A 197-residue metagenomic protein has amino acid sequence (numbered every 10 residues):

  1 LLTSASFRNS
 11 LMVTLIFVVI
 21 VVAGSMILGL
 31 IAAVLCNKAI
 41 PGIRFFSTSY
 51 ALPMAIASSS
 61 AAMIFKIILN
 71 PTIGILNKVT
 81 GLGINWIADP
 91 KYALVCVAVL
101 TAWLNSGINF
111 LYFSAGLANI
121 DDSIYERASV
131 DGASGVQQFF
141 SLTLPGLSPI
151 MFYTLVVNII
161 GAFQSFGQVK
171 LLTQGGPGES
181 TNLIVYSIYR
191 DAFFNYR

Functional and structural regions predicted by a protein language model:
L1-R197: A structural signal for multi-pass alpha-helical bundles of membrane permease subunits that mediate small-molecule
